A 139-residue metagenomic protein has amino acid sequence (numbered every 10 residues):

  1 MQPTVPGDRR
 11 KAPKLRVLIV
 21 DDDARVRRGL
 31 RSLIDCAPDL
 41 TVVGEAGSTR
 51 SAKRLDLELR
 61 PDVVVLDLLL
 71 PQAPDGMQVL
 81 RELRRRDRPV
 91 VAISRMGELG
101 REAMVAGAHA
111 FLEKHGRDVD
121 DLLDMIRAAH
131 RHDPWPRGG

Functional and structural regions predicted by a protein language model:
M1-R16, D120-G139: Non-catalytic signal-transmission and effector/linker regions of two-component phosphorelay proteins
P13-V26, L30-I34: Conserved acidic segment of CheY-like receiver
A24, G47-S51, P74: Acidic phosphotransfer microenvironment of two-component signaling modules
E45-V63: Acidic, metal-coordinating helix/loop segments flanking the phosphotransfer/catalytic sites of two-component signaling
D67-L68: Active-site residues of response regulator receiver
P74-R88: Short amphipathic alpha-helix used as the core "switch/output" element in two-component signaling
D87-E98, L112: A short, hydrophobic beta-strand element within the central beta-sheet of small alpha/beta folds
M104-A110: As written
